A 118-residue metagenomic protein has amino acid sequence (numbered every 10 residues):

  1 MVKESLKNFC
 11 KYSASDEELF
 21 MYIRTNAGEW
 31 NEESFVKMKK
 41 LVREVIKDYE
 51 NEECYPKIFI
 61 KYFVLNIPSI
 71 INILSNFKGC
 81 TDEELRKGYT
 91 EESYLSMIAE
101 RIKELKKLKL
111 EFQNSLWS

Functional and structural regions predicted by a protein language model:
M1-K39, K109: Short terminal alpha-helical segments
S15-L19, N51, Y55, N76 (+1 more regions): Intrinsically disordered or highly flexible coil/loop and linker segments, enriched in small and charged/polar residues
V36, K57-V64: Short, charged, amphipathic alpha-helical segments
M38-L41, V45, R101: Amphipathic alpha-helical interface surfaces
E44-I60: Short, solvent-exposed, charged loop/turn and helix-capping segments that join or cap alpha-helices on peripheral
L65-S118: Amphipathic alpha-helical binding modules
